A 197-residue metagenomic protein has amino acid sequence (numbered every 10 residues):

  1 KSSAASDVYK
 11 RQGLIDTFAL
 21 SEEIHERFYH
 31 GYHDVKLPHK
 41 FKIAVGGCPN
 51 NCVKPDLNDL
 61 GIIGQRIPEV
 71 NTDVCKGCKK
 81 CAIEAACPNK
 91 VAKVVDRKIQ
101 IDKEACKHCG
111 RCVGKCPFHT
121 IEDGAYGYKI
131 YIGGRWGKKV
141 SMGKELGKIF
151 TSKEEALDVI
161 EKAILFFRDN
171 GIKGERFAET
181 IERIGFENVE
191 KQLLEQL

Functional and structural regions predicted by a protein language model:
K1-A5, Y9: Single conserved hydrophobic/aromatic residue that forms the stacking wall/gate of nucleotide- or nucleobase-binding
R11-Q12, P49-P55, K139-V140: Short, well-ordered, mixed-charge alpha-helical segments that flank or form enzyme active sites
R27-V35, H119, K162, F166-N170 (+1 more regions): Change "in soluble alpha/beta enzymes" to "in soluble alpha/beta proteins
F28, H33, L37-K40, N58-G114 (+2 more regions): Ferredoxin-like iron-sulfur electron-transfer modules
D34-K40, V95, D169-R183: Flexible, glycine/charged-enriched surface loops at secondary-structure junctions
V35-P68, F186-N188, Q192-L194: A gly/ser-rich beta-alpha-beta helix-loop segment of oxidoreductase catalytic cores
N50, G61-R66, A125, I130-W136: A domain-level signal for the structural core that forms small-molecule/cofactor-binding pockets and catalytic centers
Y126, G134-G171: A hydrophobic, small-residue-rich beta->alpha segment in the mid-to-C-terminal subdomain of diverse proteins
